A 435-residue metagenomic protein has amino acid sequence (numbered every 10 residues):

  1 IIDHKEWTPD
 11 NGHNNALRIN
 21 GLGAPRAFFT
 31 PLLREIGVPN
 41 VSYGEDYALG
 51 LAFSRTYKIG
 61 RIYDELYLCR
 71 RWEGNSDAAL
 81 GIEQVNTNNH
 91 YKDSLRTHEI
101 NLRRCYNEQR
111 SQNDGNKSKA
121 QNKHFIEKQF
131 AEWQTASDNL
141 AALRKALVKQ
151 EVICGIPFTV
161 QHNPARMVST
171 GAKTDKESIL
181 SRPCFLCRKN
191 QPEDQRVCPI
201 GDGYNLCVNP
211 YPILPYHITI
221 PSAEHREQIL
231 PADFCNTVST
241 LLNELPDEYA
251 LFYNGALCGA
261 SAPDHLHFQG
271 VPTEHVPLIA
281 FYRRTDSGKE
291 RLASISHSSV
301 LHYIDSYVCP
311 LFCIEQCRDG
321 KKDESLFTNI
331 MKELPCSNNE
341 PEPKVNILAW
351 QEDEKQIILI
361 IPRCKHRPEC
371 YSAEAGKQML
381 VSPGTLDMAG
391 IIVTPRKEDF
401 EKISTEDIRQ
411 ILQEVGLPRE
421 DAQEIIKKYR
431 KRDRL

Functional and structural regions predicted by a protein language model:
I1-E6: Short beta-strand-to-loop element that shapes/binds the nucleotide-sugar donor at the catalytic cleft/hinge
W7-A27: A recurrent flexible, glycine/aromatic-enriched loop bordering the glycosyltransferase active site that acts as
P31-E35, E73-N75, H225: Short, well-ordered alpha-helical scaffold segment located in the soluble/lumenal catalytic or ligand-binding core
Y43-L49: Acidic donor-binding loop at a coil-to-helix junction in glycosyltransferase catalytic cores that engages
G60-L66, R70-R71: Catalytic beta-strand/loop signature of glycosyltransferases that borders the donor
C69, A78-R110: Catalytic core of nucleotide-sugar-dependent glycosyltransferases
Q112-C235, T273-I314, G320-L435: Active-site microenvironments that recognize anionic phosphate/pyrophosphate groups
E248-A262, E340-E352: A short glycine-rich, hydrophobically flanked beta-strand micro-motif that places a catalytic Asp/Glu for divalent metal
